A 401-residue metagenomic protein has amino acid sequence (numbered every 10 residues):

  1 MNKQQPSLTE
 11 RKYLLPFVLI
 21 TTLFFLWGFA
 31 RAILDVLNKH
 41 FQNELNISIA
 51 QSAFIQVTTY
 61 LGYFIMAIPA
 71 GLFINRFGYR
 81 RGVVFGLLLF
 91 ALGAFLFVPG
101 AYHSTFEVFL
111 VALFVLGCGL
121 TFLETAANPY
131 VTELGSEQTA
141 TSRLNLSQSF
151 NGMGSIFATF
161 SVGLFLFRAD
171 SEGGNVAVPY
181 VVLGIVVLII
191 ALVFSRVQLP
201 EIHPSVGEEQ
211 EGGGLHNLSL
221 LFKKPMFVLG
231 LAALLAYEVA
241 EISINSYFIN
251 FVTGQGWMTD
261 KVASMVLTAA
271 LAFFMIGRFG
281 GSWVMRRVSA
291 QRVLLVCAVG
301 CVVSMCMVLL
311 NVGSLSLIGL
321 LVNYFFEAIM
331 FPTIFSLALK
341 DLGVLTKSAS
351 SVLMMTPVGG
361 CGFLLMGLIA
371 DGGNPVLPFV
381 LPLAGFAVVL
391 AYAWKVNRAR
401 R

Functional and structural regions predicted by a protein language model:
L15-L45, A127-N128, I244-I249: Extracytoplasmic
L34-D35, S219-T268: Extracytoplasmic gate region of multi-pass secondary transporters
F54-L72, T268-G280: Central cavity-lining transmembrane alpha-helices of secondary-active solute carriers, predominantly the Major
M66-Y79, L166, G277-S289, A370: Helix-to-loop junctions at the C-terminal end of transmembrane segments in multipass secondary transporters
L88-H103, V299-V312: C-terminal ends and interior cores of transmembrane alpha-helices in multi-pass membrane transporters/permeases
F122-S136, A328-G343: Intracellular juxtamembrane helix-capping segments at the cytosolic ends of symmetry-related transmembrane helices
Q138, R143-Q198: Helix-loop-helix hairpin linking two adjacent transmembrane segments in secondary transporters
